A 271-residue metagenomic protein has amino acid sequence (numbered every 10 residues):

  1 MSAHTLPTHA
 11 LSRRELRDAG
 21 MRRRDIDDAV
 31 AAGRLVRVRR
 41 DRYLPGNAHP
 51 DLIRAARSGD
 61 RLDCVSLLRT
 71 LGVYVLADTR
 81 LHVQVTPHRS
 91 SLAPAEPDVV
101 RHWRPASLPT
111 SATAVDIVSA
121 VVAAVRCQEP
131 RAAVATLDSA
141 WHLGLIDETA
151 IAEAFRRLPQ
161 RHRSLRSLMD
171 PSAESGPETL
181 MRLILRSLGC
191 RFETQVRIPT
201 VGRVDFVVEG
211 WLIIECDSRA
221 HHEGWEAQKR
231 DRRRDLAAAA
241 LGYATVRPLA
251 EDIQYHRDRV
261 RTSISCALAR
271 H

Functional and structural regions predicted by a protein language model:
M1-L158, L165, A269-H271: Short gly/ser-rich loop at a beta-strand->alpha-helix junction or flexible surface loop bordering the NTP-binding
W141-H271: Surface segments flanking catalytic/ligand-binding clefts of nucleic-acid enzymes
